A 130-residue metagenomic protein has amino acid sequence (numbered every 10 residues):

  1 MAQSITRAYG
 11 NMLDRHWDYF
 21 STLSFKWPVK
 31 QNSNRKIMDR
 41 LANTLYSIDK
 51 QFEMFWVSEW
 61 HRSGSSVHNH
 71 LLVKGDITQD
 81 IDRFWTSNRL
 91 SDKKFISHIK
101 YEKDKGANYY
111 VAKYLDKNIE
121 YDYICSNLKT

Functional and structural regions predicted by a protein language model:
M1-V67, G75-T130: Right-hand nucleic-acid polymerase module
